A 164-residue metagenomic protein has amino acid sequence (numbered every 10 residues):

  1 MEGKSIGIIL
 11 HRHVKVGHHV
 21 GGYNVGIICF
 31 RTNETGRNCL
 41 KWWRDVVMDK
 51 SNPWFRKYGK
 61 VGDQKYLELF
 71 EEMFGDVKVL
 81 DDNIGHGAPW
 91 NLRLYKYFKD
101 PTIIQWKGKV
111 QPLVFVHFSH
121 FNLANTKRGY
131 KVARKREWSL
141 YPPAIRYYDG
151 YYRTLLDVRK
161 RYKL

Functional and structural regions predicted by a protein language model:
M1-G22: Conserved donor-nucleotide/metal-binding helix-loop-beta segment in metal-dependent transferases, i.e., the alpha-helix
G22-V25, Q111: Short, solvent-exposed loop/turn segments at the edges of secondary structure
G26-N33: Short glycine- and hydrophobic/aromatic-rich loop-to-beta-strand nucleating segment in the catalytic cores
T35-R128, P143-R146, G150, K160-K163: Catalytic core and acceptor-binding pocket of nucleotide-sugar-dependent glycosyltransferases
K131-A133: C-terminal catalytic subdomain
K135-W138: Short, flexible loop motifs at catalytic/binding sites
L155-L156: Extended, H/D-rich, highly charged conserved domains that either
